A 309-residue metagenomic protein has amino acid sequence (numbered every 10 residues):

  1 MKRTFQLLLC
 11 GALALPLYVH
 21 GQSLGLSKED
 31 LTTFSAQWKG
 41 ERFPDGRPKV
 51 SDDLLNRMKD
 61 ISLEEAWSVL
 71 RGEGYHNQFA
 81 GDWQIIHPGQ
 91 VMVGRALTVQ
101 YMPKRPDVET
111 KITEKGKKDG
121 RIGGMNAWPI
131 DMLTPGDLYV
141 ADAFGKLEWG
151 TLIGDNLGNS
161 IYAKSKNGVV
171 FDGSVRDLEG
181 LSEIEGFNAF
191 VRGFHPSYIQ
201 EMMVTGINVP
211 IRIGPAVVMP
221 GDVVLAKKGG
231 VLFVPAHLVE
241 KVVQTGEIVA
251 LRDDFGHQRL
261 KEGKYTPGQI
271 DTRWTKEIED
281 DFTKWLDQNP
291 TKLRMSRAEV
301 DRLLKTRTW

Functional and structural regions predicted by a protein language model:
M1-T4: Positively charged n-region of N-terminal signal peptides that target proteins for export
L8-P16: Bacterial N-terminal signal peptides
L17-G21: Sec/Tat signal peptide C-region and signal peptidase I cleavage site
Q22-W67: N-terminal pre-domain segments of enzymes
G46, I161, D222-V224: Buried hydrophobic positions in well-ordered alpha/beta secondary-structure cores of metabolic enzymes
R57-E65, V69-P220, V234-W309: Feature captures the catalytic cores and cofactor-binding loops of soluble hydro-lyases/lyases that act on carboxylate
G230-L232: Channel- or pocket-lining gating/hinge segments that regulate access to a cavity or pore
